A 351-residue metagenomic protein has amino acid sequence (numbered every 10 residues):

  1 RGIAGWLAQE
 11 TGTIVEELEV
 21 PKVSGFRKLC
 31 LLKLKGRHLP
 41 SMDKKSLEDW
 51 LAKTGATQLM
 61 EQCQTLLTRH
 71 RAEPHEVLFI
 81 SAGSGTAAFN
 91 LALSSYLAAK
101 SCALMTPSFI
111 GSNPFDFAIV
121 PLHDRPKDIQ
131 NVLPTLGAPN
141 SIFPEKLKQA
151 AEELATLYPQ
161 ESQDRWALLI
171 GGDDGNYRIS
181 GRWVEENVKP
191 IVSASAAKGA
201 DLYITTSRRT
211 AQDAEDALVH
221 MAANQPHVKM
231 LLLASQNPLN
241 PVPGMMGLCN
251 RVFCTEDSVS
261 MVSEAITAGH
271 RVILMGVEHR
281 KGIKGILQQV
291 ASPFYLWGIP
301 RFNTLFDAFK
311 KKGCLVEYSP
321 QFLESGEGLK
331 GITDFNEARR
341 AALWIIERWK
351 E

Functional and structural regions predicted by a protein language model:
G2-P134, V262: Active-site and donor-binding regions of nucleotide-sugar-utilizing enzymes
A4, A92-L93, A214-N224, G285-L287 (+1 more regions): Short, aromatic/basic amphipathic alpha-helical patches
E76-L78, F117, R165, D201 (+1 more regions): Structural motif
S112-W183: A nucleotide-sugar donor-handling region in carbohydrate enzymes
D164, D173-T206: Conserved catalytic-core segment of nucleotide-activated headgroup transferases in glycan assembly
G199-P238: Catalytic donor nucleotide-activated moiety binding site of glycosyltransferases and closely related
V242-G285: A donor-sugar binding/catalytic signature common to diverse glycosyltransferases and related nucleotide-sugar
S292-E351: Leloir-type glycosyltransferase catalytic cores
